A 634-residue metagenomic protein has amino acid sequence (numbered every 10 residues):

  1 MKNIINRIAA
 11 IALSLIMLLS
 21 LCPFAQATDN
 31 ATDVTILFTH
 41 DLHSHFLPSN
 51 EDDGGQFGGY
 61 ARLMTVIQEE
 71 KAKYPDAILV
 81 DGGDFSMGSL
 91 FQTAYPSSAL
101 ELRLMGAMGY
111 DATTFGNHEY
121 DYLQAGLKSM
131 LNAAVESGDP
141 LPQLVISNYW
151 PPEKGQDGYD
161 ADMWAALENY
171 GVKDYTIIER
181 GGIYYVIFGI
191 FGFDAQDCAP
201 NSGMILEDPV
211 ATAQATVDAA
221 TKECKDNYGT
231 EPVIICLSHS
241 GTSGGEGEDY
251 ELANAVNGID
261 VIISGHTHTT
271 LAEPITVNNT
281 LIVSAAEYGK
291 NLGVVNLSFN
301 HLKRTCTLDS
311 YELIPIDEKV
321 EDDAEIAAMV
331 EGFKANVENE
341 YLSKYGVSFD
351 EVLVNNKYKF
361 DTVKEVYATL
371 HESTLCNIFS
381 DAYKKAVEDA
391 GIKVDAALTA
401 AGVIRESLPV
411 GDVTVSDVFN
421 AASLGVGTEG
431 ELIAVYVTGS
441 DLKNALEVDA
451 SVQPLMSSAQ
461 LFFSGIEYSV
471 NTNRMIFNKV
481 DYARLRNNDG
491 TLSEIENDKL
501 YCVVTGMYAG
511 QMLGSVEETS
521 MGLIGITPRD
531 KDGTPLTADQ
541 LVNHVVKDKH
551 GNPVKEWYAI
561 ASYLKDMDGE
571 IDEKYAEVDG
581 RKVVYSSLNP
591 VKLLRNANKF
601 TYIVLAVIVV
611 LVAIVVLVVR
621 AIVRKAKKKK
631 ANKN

Functional and structural regions predicted by a protein language model:
M1-A12: Bacterial N-terminal signal peptides that target proteins for export
I11-S20: Bacterial N-terminal signal peptides
M17, Y110, W150, W164 (+2 more regions): A residue-identity detector for tryptophan
L19-N30: Sec-dependent signal peptide cleavage junction
A25, S243-Y250, N254, A327 (+1 more regions): Short secondary-structure boundary segments
T28-K319, L375-I378, A382, Y436 (+1 more regions): Acidic, metal/ion-coordinating pockets
N30-T35, H45-P48, D53, M64-A72 (+3 more regions): Catalytic centers of hydrolytic enzymes
